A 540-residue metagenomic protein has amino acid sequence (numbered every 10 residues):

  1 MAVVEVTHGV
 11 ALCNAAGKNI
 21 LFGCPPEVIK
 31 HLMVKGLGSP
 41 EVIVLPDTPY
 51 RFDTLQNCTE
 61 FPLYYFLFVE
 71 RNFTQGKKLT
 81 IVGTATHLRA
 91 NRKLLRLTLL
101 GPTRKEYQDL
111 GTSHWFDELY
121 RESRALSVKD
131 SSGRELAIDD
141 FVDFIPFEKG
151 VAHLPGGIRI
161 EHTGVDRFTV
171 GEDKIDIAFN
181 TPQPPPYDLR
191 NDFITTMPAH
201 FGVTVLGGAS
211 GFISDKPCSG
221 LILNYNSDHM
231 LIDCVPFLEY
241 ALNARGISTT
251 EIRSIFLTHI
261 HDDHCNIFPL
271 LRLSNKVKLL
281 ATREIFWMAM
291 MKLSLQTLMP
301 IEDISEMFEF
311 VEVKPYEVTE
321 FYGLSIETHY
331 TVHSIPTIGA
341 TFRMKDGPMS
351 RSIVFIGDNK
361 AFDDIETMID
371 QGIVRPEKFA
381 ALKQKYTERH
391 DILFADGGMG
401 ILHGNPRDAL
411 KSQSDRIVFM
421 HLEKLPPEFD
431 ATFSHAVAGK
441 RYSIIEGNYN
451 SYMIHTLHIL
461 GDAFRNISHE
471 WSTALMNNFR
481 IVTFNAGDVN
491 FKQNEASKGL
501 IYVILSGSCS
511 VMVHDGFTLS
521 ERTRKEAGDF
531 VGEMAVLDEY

Functional and structural regions predicted by a protein language model:
M1-G133, A137, F362-Y449: Cap/insert and terminal regions of metallo-dependent hydrolase folds
G9-N14, F168, S219-L223, I338-M344: Short beta-strand scaffold segments in enzyme catalytic cores
L119-G157, T181-R190, R283-T337, F433-A438: Metallo-beta-lactamase
S127-I213, P217-G220, Y225-M230: Non-catalytic propeptide/linker segments at domain boundaries
L231-V235, E251-D263, L280-T282, V354-N359 (+3 more regions): Active-site neighborhood of phospho(di)ester-bond hydrolases with catalytic His/Asp-centered motifs
A241, I247-N275: Di-metal (Zn2+ and/or Mg2+/Mn2+) metal-binding site signature of metallo-dependent hydrolases with the MBL/beta-CASP
P315-I373: Catalytic core of the metallo-beta-lactamase
H458-F517, E521, K525-A535: Regulatory nucleotide-sensing modules
